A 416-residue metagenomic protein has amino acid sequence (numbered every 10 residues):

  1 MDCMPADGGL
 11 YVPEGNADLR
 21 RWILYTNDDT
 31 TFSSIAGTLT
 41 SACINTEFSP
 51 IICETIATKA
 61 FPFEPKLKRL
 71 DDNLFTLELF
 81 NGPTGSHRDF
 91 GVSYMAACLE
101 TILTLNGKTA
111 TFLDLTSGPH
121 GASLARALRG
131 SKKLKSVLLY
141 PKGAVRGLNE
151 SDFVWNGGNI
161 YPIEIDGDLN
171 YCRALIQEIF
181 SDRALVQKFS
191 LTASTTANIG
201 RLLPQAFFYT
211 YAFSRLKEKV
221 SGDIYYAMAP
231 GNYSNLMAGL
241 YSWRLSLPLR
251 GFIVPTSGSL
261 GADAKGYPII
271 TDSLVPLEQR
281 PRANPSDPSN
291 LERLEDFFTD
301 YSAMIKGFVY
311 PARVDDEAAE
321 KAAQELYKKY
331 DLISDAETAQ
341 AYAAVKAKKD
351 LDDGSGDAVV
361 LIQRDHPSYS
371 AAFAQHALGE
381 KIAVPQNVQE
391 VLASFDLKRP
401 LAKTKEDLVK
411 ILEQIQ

Functional and structural regions predicted by a protein language model:
M1-Q416: PLP-dependent amino-acid enzyme catalytic core
